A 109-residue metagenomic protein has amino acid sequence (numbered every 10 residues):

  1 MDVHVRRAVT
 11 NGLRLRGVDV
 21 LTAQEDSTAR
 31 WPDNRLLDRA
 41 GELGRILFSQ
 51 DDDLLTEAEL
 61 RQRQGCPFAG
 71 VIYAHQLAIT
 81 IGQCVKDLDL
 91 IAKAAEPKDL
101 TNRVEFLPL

Functional and structural regions predicted by a protein language model:
M1-V3, D52-D53: Generic detector of well-ordered alpha-helical packing
V3, R7, N11-L15, T28 (+2 more regions): Acidic, PIN/NYN-like endoribonuclease modules and their adjacent C-terminal/linker elements
G17, A40-G41: Generic low-complexity, intrinsically disordered sequence content enriched in small uncharged/hydrophobic residues
D19-W31: Conserved BB-loop
Q24, Q50-D51, H75: Short beta->alpha connector loops at strand-helix junctions that form conserved, small/polar/Pro-enriched
D33, G41-L60: Acidic, metal-binding active-site segment of PIN/NYN-like and related structure-specific nucleases
